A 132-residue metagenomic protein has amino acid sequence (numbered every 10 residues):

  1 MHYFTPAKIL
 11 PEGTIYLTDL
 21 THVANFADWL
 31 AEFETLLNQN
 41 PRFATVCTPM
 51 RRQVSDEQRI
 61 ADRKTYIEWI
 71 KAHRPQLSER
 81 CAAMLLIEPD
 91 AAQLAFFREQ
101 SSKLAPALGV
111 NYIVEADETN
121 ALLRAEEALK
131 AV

Functional and structural regions predicted by a protein language model:
H2-V132: Amphipathic, Lys/Arg-enriched alpha-helical "gate/interface" segment within cytosolic domains that mediates
